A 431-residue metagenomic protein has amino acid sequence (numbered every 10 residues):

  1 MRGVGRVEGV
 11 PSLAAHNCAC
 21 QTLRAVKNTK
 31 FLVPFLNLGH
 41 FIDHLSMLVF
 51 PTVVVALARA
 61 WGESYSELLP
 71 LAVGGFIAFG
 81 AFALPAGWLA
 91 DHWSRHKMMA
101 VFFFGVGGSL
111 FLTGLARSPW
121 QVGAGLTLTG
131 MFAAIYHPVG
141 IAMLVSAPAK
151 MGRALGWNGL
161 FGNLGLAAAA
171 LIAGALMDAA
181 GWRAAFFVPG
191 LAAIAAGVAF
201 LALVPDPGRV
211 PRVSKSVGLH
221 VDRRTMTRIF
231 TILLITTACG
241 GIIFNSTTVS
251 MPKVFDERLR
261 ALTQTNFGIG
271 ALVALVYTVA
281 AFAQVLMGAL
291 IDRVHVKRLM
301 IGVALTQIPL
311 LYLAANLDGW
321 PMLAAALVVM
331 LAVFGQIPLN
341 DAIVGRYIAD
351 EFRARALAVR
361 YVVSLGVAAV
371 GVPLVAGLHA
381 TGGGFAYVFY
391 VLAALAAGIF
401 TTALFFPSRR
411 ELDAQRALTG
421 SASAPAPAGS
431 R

Functional and structural regions predicted by a protein language model:
L48, F76-L84, L166-A167, Y277-V285 (+1 more regions): Residue-level signature of mid-helix packing/kink "hotspots" within the transmembrane helices of 12-pass Major
F50-P51, R228-F282: Extracytoplasmic gate region of multi-pass secondary transporters
L57-A58, L89-A90, I172-A180, F255-D256 (+2 more regions): Interfacial helix-cap and linker-helix signal at transmembrane-aqueous boundaries of multi-pass secondary transporters
A81-R117, I291-V294: Conserved MFS/SLC helix-loop-helix module at the cytosolic interface between two early adjacent transmembrane helices
G125-N163: Cytoplasmic helix-loop-helix junction between adjacent transmembrane helices in 12-TM secondary transporters
N158-P205: Helix-loop-helix hairpin linking two adjacent transmembrane segments in secondary transporters
V294-N340: C-terminal transmembrane helical hairpin of 12-TM major facilitator-type secondary transporters
Y347, E351-G382: A late C-terminal transmembrane helix in Major Facilitator Superfamily
